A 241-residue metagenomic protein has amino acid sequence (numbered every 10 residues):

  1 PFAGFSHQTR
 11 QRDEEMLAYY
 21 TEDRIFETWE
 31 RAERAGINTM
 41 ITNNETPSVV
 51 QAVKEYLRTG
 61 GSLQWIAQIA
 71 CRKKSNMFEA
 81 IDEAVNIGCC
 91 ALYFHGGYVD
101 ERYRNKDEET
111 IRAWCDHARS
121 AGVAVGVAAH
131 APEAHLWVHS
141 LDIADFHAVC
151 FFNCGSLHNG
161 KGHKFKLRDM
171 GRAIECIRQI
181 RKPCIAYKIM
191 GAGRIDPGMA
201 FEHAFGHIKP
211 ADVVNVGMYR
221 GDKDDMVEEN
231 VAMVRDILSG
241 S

Functional and structural regions predicted by a protein language model:
P1, T39-T42, L63-I69, L92-F94 (+4 more regions): Hydrophobic faces of well-ordered beta-strands that scaffold small-molecule active sites in alpha/beta enzyme cores
G4, R12-M16, E22-E30, E55-T59 (+3 more regions): Structured C-terminal cap/extension of enzyme domains
R10-N105: Active-site beta->alpha loop and helix N-cap motifs at the rims of alpha/beta catalytic domains
G36, R58-S62, N86-A91, R119-A121 (+3 more regions): Glycine-enriched alpha-helix->loop->beta-strand junction motifs that scaffold or abut catalytic
N44-G60, K73-E79, Y98-W114, P132-W137 (+3 more regions): Active-site-adjacent beta->alpha loops and helix N-cap segments on the catalytic face of soluble alpha/beta enzymes
Y93-D107, S120-A124, L157-G162: Surface-exposed cleft-lining segments at the edges of enzyme active sites
G96-Y98, F146-S156, H207-K223: Glycine-rich phosphate-binding active-site loops on the catalytic face of alpha/beta enzymes
L136-F165: Histidine/lysine/aspartate-rich catalytic loop segments that bind and position anionic ligands
